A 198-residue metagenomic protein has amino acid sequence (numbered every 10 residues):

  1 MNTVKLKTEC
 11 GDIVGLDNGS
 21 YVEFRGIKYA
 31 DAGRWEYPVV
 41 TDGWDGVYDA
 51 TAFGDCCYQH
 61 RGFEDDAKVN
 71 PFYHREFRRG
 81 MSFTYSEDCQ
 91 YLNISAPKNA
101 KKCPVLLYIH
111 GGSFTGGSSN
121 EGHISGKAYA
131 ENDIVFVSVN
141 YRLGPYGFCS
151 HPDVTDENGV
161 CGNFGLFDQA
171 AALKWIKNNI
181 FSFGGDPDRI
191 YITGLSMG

Functional and structural regions predicted by a protein language model:
M1-N163: Non-catalytic accessory segments of hydrolases
D88, D168-A172, D186: Acidic active-site catalytic centers that drive phospho-/nucleotidyl reactions and related ester hydrolyses
L92, T193-G198: Serine-hydrolase catalytic core recognition
A96-K101, N178-D186: Surface-exposed acidic, glycine-flexible loop patches that form ligand/cofactor-binding and adhesion interfaces
P104-Y108, Q169-I176, G194: Beta-strand elements within well-structured catalytic alpha/beta cores of enzymes that handle phosphate/sulfate esters
G111, F164-D168, S196-G198: Active-site loop->helix "elbow" adjoining a glycine-rich segment at hydrolase catalytic centers
G159-F181: Alpha/beta-hydrolase active-site loop
G184-L195: Alpha/beta-hydrolase fold nucleophile elbow
